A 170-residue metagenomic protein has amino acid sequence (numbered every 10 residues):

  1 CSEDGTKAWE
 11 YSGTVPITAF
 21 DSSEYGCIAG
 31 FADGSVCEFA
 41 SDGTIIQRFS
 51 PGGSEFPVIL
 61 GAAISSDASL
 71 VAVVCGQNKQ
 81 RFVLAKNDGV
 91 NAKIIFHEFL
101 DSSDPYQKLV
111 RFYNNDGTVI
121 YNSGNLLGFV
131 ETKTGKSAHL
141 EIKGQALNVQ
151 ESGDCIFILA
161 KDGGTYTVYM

Functional and structural regions predicted by a protein language model:
C1, E24-F31, V36-C37, A68-C75 (+6 more regions): Short beta-strand elements that form the blades of beta-propeller/WD-repeat-like and other beta-sheet-rich scaffold
C1-T14, T18-E24, I28-A29, G34-T44: A generic tandem-repeat structural signature
S2-G5, A40-T44, K86-V90, E131-G135 (+1 more regions): Short loop/turn segments that connect beta-strands within beta-propeller blades
G5-S12, T44-G53, K93-S102, G135-E141: A short beta-strand motif characteristic of beta-propeller blades
S12-E24, F56-I64, D101-F112, I142-C155: Repeated scaffold domains used in trafficking and secretory/extracellular systems, primarily beta-propellers
A29-C37, G43-V73: Loop-centered beta-sheet repeat module
F56-G61, V73-R81, N91-K93, P105-L109: Soluble catalytic domains of enzymes that build or remodel membrane lipids, polysaccharides, and related
V83-A85, L100-G135, E141-N148: Flexible, glycine-rich surface segments
